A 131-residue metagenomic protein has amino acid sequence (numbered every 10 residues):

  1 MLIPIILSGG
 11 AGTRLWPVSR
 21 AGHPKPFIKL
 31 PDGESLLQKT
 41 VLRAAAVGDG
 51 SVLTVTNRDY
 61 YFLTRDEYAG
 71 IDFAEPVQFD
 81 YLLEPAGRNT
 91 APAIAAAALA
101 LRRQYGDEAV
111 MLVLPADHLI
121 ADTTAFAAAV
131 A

Functional and structural regions predicted by a protein language model:
M1-I6, T13-P115, L119-V130: Conserved N-terminal catalytic core of the sugar/cofactor nucleotidyltransferase
